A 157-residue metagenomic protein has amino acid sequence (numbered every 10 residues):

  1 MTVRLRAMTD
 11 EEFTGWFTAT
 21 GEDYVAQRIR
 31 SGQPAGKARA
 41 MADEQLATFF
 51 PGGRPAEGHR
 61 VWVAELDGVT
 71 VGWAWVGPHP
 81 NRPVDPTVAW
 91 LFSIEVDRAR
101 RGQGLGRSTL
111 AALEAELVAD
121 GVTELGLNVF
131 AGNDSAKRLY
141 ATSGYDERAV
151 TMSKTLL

Functional and structural regions predicted by a protein language model:
T2-R4: Extreme N-terminal starter segment of soluble prokaryotic enzymes
A7-D97, E116, S153-L156: Acetyl-CoA-dependent GNAT
L91-I94, L125-V129: Conserved hydrophobic beta-strand within the GNAT/NAT acetyltransferase core sheet that lines the active-site cleft
S93-V96, G102-A119, R138-S143: Conserved acetyl-CoA-binding loop-helix of GNAT-fold acetyltransferases
R107-A111, A131-A149, K154-L156: Conserved active-site alpha-helix within GNAT-family acetyltransferase domains
L110, V118-N128, T151: Conserved GNAT acetyl-CoA-binding A-motif
